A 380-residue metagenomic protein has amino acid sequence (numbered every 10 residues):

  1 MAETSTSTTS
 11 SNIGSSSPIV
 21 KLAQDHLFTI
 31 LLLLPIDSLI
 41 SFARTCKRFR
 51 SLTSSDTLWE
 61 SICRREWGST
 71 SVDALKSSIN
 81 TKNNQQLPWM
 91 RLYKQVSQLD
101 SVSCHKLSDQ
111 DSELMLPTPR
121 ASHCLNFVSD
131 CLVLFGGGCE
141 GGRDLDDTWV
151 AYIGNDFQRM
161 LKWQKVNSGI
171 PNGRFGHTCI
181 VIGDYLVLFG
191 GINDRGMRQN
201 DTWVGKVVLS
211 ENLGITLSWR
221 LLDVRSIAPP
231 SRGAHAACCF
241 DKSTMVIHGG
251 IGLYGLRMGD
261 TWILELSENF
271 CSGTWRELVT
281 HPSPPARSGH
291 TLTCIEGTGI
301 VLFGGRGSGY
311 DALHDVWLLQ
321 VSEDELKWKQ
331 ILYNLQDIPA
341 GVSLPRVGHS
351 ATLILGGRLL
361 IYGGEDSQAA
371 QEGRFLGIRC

Functional and structural regions predicted by a protein language model:
M1-C380: Kelch-like beta-propeller repeat domains
